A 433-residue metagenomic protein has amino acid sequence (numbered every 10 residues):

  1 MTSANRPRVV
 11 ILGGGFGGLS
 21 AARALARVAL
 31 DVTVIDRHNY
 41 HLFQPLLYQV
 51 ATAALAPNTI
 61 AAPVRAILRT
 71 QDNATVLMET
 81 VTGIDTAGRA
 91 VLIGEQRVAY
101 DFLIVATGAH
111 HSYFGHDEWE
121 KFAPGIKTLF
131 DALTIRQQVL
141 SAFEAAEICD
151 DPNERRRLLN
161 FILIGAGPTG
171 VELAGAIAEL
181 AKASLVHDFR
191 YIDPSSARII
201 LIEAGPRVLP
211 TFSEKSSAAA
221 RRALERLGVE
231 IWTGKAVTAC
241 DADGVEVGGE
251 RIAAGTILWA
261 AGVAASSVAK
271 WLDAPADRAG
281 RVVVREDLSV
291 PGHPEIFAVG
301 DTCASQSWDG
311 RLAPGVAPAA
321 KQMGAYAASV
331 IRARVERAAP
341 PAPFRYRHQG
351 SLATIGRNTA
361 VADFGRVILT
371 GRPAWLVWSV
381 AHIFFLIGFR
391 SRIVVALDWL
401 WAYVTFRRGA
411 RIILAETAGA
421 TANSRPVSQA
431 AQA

Functional and structural regions predicted by a protein language model:
M1-M78, T82, F161, P168-F212 (+2 more regions): Beta1-alpha1 glycine-rich phosphate/pyrophosphate-binding loop at the start of Rossmann-like nucleotide-binding domains
M1-V10, A74-I164, V247, L258: FAD-binding core/adjacent interface of flavoenzyme oxidoreductases
R6, S329-A433: C-terminal, flexible cofactor-proximal segment of oxidoreductases
V32, V316-V335, L352: An active-site-proximal "capping" alpha-helix that borders the catalytic cofactor pocket
D72-I84, A178-E286, V290-G292: A Rossmann-like FAD-binding core segment of flavoenzymes
G108-H111, A174, V263-A265: Short glycine-rich anion-binding loops that position phosphate/pyrophosphate groups of nucleotides and phosphorylated
K121-D151, D243-E246, E250-Q322: FAD-site-proximal beta/loop scaffold in flavoenzymes
